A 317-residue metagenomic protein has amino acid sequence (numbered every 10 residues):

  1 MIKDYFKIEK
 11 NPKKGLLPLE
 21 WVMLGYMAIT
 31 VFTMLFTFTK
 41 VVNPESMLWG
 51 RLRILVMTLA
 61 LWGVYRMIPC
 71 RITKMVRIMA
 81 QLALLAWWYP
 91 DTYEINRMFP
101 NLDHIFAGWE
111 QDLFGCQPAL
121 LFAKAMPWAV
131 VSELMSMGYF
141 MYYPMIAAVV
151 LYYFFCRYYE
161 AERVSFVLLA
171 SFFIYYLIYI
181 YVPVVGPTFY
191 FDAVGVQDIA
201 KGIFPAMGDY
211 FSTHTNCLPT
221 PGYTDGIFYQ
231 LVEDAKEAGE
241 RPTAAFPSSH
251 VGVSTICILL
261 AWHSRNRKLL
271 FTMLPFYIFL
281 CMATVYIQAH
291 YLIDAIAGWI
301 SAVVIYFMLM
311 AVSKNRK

Functional and structural regions predicted by a protein language model:
I2-I54, I72-I146: N-terminal transmembrane-helix/juxtamembrane module of multi-pass inner/ER membrane proteins
M27-F36, L84-D91, F172-I180, P275-Y286: Aromatic-anchored segments of alpha-helical transmembrane domains
L61-R71, L151-Y159, A261-R265, F307-S313: Structural signal for the C-terminal ends of transmembrane alpha-helices and the immediately following loop
M75-A80, A147-P183, T188-G202: Interfacial segments of alpha-helical transmembrane regions
V131-M145, R241-W262, L292, I296: Membrane-interface loop-to-helix entry segments
A148-Y153, V251-L269, I300-L309: Membrane-interfacial alpha-helical segments at the cytosolic side of multi-pass membrane proteins
Y181-H263: Membrane-interfacial catalytic/cofactor-binding modules of polytopic membrane enzymes
G186-F189, A245, F279-I305: Interfacial helix-loop-helix junctions of multi-pass membrane proteins
